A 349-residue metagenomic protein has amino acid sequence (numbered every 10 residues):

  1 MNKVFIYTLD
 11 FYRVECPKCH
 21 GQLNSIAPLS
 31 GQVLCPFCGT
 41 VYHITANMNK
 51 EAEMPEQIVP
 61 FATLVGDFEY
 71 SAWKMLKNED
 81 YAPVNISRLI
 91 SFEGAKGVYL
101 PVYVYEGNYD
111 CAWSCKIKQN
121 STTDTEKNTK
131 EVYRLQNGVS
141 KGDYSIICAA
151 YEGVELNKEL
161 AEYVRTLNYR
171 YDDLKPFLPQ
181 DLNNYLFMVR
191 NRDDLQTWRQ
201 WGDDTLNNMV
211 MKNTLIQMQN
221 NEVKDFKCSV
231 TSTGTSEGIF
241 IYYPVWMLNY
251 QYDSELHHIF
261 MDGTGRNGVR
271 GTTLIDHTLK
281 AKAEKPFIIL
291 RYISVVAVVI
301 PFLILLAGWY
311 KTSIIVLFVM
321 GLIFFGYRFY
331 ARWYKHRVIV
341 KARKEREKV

Functional and structural regions predicted by a protein language model:
M1, S30-V41: Cysteine-rich micro-motifs
F11-R13, Q32: Residues immediately within or flanking Cys/His clusters that coordinate Zn2+ in small zinc-binding modules
P17-K18, F37: Short, cysteine/histidine-rich loop/knuckle motifs that typically chelate Zn2+
L23-N24, Y42: Cys/His-rich microdomains that often coordinate metals
I26-L29, T45-M48: Short Cys/His-rich "knuckle" micro-motifs
E53-L256, N267, D276-Y292, W309-I315 (+1 more regions): Charged, low-complexity helical/coil segments in non-catalytic cytosolic or luminal regions
I288-L306, F318-L322: Canonical alpha-helical transmembrane segments of integral membrane proteins
L322-Y334: Alpha-helical transmembrane segments
